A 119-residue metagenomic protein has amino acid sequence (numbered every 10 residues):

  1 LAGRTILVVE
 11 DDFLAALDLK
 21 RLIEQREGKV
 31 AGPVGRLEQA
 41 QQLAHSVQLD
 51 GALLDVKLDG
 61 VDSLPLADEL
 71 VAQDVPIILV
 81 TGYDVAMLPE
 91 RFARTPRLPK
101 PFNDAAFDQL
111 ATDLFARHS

Functional and structural regions predicted by a protein language model:
L1-T5, N103-S119: Non-catalytic signal-transmission and effector/linker regions of two-component phosphorelay proteins
E10: Conserved acidic carboxylate
F13-G32: Two-component/phosphorelay signaling modules centered on CheY-like receiver
P33-G51: Acidic, metal-coordinating helix/loop segments flanking the phosphotransfer/catalytic sites of two-component signaling
D55: Active-site residues of response regulator receiver
D62-P65: Acidic catalytic/metal-coordinating carboxylates
K100: A Lys-centered signature of the CheY-like receiver
